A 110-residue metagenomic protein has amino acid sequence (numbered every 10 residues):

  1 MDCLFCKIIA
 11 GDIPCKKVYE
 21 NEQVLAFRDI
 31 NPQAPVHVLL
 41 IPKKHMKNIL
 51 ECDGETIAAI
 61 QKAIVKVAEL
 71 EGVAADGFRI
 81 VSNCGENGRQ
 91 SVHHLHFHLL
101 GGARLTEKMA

Functional and structural regions predicted by a protein language model:
M1-A110: HIT superfamily nucleotide-processing domains
